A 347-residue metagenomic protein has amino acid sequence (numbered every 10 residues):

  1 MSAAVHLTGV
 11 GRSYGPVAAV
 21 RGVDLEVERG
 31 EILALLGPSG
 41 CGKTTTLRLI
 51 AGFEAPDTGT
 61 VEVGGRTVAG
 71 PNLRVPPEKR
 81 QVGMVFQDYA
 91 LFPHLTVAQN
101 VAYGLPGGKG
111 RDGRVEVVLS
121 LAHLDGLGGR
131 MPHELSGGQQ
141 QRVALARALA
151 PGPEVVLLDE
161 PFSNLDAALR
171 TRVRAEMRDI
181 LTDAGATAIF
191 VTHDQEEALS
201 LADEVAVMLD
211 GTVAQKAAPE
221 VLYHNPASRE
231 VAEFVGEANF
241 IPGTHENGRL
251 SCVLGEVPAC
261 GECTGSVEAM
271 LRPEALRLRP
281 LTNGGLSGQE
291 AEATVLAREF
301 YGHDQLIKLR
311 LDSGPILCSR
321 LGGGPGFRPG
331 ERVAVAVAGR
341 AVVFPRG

Functional and structural regions predicted by a protein language model:
I32, Q81-G83, Q87, L91-E230: ABC ATPase nucleotide-binding domains
L36-P38: The feature captures the beta-strand-to-loop junction immediately N-terminal to the Walker
T44-L47, V143: ABC ATPase nucleotide-binding domain helices that frame the ATP-binding cleft
A51: Helix-to-loop junction immediately C-terminal to a conserved catalytic motif
G59-G70: Conserved ABC transporter NBD signature motif
R249-E299, P325-G347: Glycine/charge-rich catalytic "coupling/switch" loops of P-loop NTPases
